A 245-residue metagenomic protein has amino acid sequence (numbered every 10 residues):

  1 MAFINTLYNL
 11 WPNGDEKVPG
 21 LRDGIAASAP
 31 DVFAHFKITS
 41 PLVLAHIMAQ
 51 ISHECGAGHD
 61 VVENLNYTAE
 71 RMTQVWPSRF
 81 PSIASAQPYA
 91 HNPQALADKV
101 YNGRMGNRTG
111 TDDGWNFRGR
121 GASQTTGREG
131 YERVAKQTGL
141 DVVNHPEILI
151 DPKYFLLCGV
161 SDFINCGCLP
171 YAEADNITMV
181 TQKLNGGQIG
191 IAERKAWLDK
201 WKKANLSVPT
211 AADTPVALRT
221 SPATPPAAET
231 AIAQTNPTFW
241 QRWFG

Functional and structural regions predicted by a protein language model:
M1, S40-A49, A174-T181: Alpha-helical scaffolds flanking conserved acidic
M1-D31, I83-P88, A192-G245: Extracellular cell-wall/glycan-interacting regions and their flexible linkers
A2-I25, S52-S161: Peptidoglycan-targeting cell-wall enzymes and recognition modules
S28-F36, H53: A short alpha-helix/helix-coil micro-patch that ends at or immediately precedes a cysteine
P30, M48-I51, V160, T181 (+2 more regions): Non-transmembrane alpha-helical segments in soluble domains of secreted/periplasmic/extracellular proteins
K37-L42, H59: Metal- and O2-centered redox machinery and metal/ROS homeostasis
I51-E54, G127, A172-G190: Acidic helix/loop microenvironments that form the catalytic cleft of cell-wall polysaccharide enzymes
H53-L65, L169, G186-R194: Secretory-pathway/luminal and periplasmic proteins that interact with or process carbohydrate-rich
